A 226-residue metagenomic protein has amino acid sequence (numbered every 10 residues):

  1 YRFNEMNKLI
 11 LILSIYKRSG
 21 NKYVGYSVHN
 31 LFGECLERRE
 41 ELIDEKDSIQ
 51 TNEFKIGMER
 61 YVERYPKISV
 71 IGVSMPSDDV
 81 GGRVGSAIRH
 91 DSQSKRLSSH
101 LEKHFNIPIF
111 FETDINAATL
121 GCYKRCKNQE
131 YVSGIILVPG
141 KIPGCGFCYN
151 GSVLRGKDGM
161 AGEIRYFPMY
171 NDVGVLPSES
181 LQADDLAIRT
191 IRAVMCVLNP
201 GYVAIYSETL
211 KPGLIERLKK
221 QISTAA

Functional and structural regions predicted by a protein language model:
Y1-S69, H104, M169-A226: ATP-binding/phosphotransfer module of carbohydrate and carboxylate kinases, centering on a glycine-rich
S14, E37-R39, Q50, H104 (+1 more regions): Glycine/GP-enriched mid-protein hinge/lid loop-to-helix segment characteristic of carbohydrate kinases
R18-G20, D78-V80, P143-G144: Short, acidic Gly/Pro/Ser/Thr-rich loop/turn segments
S27-E130, C148: Mid-protein regulatory/catalytic core that forms ligand/cofactor-binding pockets and protein-protein interaction
M75, V138-K141, S207-E208: Short secondary-structure boundary segments
